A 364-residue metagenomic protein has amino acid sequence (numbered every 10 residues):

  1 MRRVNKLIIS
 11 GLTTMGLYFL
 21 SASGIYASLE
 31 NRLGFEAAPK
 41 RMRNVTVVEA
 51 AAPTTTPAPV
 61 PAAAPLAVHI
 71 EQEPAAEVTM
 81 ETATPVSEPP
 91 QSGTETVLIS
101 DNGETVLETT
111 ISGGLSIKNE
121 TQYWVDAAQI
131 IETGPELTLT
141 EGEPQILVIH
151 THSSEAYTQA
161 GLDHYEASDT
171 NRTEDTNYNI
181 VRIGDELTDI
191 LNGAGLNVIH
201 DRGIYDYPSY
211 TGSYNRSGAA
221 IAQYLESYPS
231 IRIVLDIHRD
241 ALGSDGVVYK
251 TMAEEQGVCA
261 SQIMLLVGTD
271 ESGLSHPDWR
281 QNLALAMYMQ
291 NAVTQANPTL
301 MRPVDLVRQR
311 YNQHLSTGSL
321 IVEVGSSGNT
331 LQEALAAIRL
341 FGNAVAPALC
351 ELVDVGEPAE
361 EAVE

Functional and structural regions predicted by a protein language model:
M1-T14: N-terminal Sec-pathway targeting helices
I25-P135, E364: N-terminal, intrinsically disordered, polar/charged segments of Gram-positive cell-envelope systems that serve as
I146-E174: Short glycine-rich His-centered loop
S153-A156, I204-P208, R239-S244, D270-G273 (+2 more regions): Solvent-exposed loop/turn segments at secondary-structure junctions within structured extracellular/periplasmic domains
A167-T170, L242-P277: A short, glycine/acidic-enriched catalytic loop
T173-M252: Catalytic-core regions of hydrolytic enzymes
D278-D305: Active-site-adjacent substrate-binding region of metalloamidase/peptidase-like peptide-processing proteins
M301-V363: Active-site-adjacent mobile loop/cap segments within catalytic or ligand-binding domains
